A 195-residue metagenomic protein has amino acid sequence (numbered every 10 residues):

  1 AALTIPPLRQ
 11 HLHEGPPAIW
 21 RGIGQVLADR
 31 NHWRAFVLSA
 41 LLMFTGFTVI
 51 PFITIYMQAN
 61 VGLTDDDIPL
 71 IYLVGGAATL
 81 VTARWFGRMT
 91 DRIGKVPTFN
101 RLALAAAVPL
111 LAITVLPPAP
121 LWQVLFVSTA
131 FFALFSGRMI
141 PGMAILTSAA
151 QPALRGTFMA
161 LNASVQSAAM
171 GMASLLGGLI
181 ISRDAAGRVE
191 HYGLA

Functional and structural regions predicted by a protein language model:
P6-L38: Juxtamembrane intracellular "pre-TM" segments in multi-pass secondary transporters
H32-Y72: Extracytoplasmic gate region of multi-pass secondary transporters
D65-D66, P152-N162: Loop-to-transmembrane helix entry/capping segments in MFS-fold secondary transporters and related SLC/MFSD carriers
I71-T79, Q166: Transmembrane alpha-helical segments of major facilitator superfamily
G76-R84, G171: Residue-level signature of mid-helix packing/kink "hotspots" within the transmembrane helices of 12-pass Major
T82-K95, I181: Helix-to-loop junctions at the C-terminal end of transmembrane segments in multipass secondary transporters
V96-G142: C-terminal transmembrane helical hairpin of 12-TM major facilitator-type secondary transporters
L179-A195: A membrane-interface helix-boundary motif in multi-pass transporters
